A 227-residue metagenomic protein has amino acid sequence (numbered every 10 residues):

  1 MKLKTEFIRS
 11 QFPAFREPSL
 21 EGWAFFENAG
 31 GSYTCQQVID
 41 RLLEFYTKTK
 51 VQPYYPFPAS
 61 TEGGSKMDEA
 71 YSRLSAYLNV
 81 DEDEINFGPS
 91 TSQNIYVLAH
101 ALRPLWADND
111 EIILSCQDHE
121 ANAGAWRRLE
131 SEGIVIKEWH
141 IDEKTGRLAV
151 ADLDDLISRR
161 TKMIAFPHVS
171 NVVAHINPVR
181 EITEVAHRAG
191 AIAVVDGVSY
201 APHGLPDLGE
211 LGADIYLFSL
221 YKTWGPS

Functional and structural regions predicted by a protein language model:
M1-S227: Pyridoxal 5′-phosphate
